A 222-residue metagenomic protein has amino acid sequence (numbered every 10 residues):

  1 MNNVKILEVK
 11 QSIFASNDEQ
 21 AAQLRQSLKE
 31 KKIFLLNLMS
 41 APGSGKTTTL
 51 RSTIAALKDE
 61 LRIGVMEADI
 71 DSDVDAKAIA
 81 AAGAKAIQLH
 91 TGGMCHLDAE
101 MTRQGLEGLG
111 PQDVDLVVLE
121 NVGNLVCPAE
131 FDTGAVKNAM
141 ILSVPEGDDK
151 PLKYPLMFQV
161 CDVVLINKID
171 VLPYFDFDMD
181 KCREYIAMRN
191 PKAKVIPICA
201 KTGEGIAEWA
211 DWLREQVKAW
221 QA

Functional and structural regions predicted by a protein language model:
N3-Q26, K31-M39, S44, T53-V136 (+2 more regions): Nucleotide-state-sensitive switch-loop elements of NTP-binding domains
T49: Hydrophobic positions on the alpha1 helix immediately C-terminal to the Walker A/P-loop
E60-L61, Q112, V164, K192-A193 (+1 more regions): Secondary-structure boundary/capping positions in well-ordered alpha/beta enzyme cores
D69, N167, C199: Active-site glycine-centered loops adjacent to acidic/histidine catalytic or metal-binding residues that shape
H90, L142, C199: Residues at the C-termini of beta-strands that transition into short coil/loop
P128-A135, V144-K192: Conserved C-terminal guanine-recognition region of P-loop GTPase G domains, centered on the G4
V171-A222: Canonical P-loop GTPase G-domain recognition
